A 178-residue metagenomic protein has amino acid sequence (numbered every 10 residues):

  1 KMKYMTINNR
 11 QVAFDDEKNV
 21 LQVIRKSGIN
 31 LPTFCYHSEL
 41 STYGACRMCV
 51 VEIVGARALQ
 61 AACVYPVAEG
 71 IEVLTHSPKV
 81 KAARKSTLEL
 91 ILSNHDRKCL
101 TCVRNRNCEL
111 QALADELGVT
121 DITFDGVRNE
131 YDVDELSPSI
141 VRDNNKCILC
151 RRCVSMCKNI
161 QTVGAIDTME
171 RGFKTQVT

Functional and structural regions predicted by a protein language model:
Y4-I7, V51: A short beta-strand micro-motif
N8-Q11, R142-D143: Extended, non-catalytic structural segments that build the interaction scaffolds of large macromolecular assemblies
V12-E69, P78-A83: N-terminal cofactor/phosphate-binding cores enriched in small/glycine residues, especially glycine-rich loops such as
R47-M48, A56-T178: Fe-S ferredoxin-like electron-transfer domains and their immediately adjacent linker/connector regions across
